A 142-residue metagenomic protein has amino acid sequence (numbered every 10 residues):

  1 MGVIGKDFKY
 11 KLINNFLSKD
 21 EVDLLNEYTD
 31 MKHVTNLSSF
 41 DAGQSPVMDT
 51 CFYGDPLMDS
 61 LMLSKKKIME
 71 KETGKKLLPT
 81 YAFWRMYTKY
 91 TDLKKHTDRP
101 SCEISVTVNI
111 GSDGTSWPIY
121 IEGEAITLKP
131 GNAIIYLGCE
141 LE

Functional and structural regions predicted by a protein language model:
M1-T73: Non-heme Fe(II)/2-oxoglutarate
L12-I13, L78-P79, I135-Y136: A structural signal for short, well-ordered beta-strand segments and their strand-loop junctions that often border
S45-P46, T80, K89: Short linear sequence motifs
S64-I68, F83, S105: Generic beta-strand or strand-like secondary-structure segments
G74-F83: A short coil-to-beta-strand element that immediately follows conserved catalytic motifs
Y87-L141: Catalytic core of non-heme Fe(II) oxygenases with the double-stranded beta-helix
